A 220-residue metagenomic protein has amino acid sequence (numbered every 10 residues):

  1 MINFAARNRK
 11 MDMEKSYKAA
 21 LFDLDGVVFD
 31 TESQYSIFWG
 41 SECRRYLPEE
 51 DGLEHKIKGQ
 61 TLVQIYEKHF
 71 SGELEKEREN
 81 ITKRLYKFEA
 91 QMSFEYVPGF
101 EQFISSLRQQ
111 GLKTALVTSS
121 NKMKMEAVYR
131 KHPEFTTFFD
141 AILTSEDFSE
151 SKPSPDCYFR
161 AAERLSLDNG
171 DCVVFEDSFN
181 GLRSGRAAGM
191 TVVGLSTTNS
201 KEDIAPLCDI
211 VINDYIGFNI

Functional and structural regions predicted by a protein language model:
M1-N3, F94: Short intrinsically disordered, low-complexity coil segments enriched in acidic
N3-K18, S105, N121-I220: Asp-based, Mg2+/Mn2+-dependent phosphohydrolase catalytic module
K15-Q110, E126: N-terminal helical cap/lid subdomain that shapes the substrate entry/recognition surface in HAD-like hydrolases
V27, T118-S120: Conserved phosphate-coupling serine/threonine residues in phosphotransfer and NTP-handling enzymes
A90-E95, S119, A188-G189: Short, flexible loop segments at the rims of nucleotide/cofactor-binding pockets, characterized by
Q110-L112, M190: Short phosphate-binding/catalytic loops that engage adenosine nucleotides
